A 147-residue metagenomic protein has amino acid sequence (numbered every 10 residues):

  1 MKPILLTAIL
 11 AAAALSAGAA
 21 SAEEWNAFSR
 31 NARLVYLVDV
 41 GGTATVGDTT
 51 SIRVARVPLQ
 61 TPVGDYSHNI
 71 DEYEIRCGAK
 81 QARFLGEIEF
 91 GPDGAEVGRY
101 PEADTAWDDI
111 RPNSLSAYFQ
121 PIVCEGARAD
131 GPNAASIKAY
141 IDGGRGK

Functional and structural regions predicted by a protein language model:
M1-A8: Bacterial N-terminal signal peptides that target proteins for export
K2, A13-S16: Short, contiguous, well-ordered secondary-structure segments
L6, L15, D48-T49: Intrinsically disordered/low-complexity terminal segments and short unstructured peptides
I9-L10, A17-A20: Cleavable N-terminal signal peptides
A19-K147: N-terminal secretory-pathway/extracellular module detecting exported/lumenal segments and adjacent signal-anchor/first
